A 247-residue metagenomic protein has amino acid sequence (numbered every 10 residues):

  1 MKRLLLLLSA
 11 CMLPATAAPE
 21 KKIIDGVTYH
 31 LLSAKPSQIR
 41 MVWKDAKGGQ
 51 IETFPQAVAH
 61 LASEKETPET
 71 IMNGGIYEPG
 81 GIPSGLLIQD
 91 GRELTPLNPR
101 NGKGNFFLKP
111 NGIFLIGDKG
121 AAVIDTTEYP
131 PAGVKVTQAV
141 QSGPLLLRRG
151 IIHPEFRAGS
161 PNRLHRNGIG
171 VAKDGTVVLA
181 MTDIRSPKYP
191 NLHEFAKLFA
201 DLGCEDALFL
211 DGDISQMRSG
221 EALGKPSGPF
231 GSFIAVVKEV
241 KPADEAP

Functional and structural regions predicted by a protein language model:
L4-M12: Sec-dependent N-terminal signal peptides
T16-N105: Zymogen propeptides
L31, I113, G168: Short, surface-exposed charged micro-motifs
K35-S37, D90, L115-G120, R149 (+2 more regions): Short acidic-glycine loop/turn motifs at beta-strand connectors
K47-G48, E128-A132, T182-P187: Short, solvent-exposed aromatic-acidic interface loops
I82-A158: Active-site-adjacent helix-turn-beta-strand microarchitecture at beta-sheet edges that either contains or buttresses
I82-G102, E155-E205, S215-P247: Conserved, well-ordered active-site substructure
